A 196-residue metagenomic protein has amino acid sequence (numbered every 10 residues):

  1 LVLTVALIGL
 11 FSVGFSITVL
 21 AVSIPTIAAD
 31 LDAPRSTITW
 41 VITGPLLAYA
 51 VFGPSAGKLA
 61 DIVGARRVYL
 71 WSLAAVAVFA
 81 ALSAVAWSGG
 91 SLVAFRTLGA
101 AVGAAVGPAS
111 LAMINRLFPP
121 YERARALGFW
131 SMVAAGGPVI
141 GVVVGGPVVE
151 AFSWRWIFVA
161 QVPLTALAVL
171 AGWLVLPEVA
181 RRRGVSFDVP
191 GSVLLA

Functional and structural regions predicted by a protein language model:
L1-A56: Extracytoplasmic
V5, G9, Y69-A75, F79 (+4 more regions): Residue-level signature of the transmembrane alpha-helical cores of Major Facilitator Superfamily-type secondary
F11, W40-L47, A74, T97 (+2 more regions): Transmembrane alpha-helical cores of Major Facilitator Superfamily
I27-A28, L59-A60, V144-F152: Interfacial helix-cap and linker-helix signal at transmembrane-aqueous boundaries of multi-pass secondary transporters
D30-D32, G64, V85-S91, F118-P119 (+1 more regions): Helix-breaking motifs and short loop linkers at transmembrane-helix boundaries and internal kinks in secondary membrane
V51-G89: Conserved MFS/SLC helix-loop-helix module at the cytosolic interface between two early adjacent transmembrane helices
T97-M132: Cytoplasmic helix-loop-helix junction between adjacent transmembrane helices in 12-TM secondary transporters
E150-A196: Hydrophobic transmembrane-helix bundles of small-molecule transporters
